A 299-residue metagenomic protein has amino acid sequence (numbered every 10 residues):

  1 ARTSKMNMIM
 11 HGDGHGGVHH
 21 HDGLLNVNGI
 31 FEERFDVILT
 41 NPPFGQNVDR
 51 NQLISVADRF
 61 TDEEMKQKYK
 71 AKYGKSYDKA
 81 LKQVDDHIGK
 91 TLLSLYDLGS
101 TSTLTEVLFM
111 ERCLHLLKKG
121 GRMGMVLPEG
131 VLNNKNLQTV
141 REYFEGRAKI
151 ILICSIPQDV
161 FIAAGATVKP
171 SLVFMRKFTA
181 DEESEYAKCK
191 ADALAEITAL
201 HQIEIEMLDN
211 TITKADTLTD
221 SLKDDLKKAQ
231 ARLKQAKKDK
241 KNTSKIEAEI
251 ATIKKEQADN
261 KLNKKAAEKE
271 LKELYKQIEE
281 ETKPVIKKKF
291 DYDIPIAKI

Functional and structural regions predicted by a protein language model:
A1-E33: S-adenosyl-L-methionine
H20, E32, D36-I299: A conserved structural/catalytic subdomain of Rossmann-like adenosyl-cofactor enzymes
